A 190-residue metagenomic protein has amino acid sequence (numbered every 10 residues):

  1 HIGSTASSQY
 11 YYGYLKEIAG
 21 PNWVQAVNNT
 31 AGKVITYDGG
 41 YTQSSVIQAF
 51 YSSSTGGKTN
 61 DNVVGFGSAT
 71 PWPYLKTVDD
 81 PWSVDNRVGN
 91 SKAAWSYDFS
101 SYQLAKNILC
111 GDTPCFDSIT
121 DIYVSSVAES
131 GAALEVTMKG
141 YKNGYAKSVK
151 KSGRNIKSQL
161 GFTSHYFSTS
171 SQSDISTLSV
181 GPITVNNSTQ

Functional and structural regions predicted by a protein language model:
H1-Q190: Conserved, single-site charged/polar hotspot
